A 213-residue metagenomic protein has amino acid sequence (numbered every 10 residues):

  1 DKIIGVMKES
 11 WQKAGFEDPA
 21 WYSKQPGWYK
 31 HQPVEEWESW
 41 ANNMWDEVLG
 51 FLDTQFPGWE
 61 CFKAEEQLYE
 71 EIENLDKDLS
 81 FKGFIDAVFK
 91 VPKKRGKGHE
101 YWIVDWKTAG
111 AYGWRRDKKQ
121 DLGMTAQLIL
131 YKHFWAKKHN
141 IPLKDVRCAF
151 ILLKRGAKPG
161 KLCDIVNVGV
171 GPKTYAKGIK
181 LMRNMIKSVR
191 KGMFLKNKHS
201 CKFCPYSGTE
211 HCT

Functional and structural regions predicted by a protein language model:
D1-E71: A non-catalytic, helix-rich entry segment at domain boundaries
K2, S39, N43, K82 (+5 more regions): Generic recognition of stable, solvent-exposed alpha-helical segments in well-folded globular domains
K30, G96, Q120, H133-T213: Metal-dependent nuclease catalytic regions and adjoining charged, substrate-binding loops involved in nucleic-acid end
E35, T54, E73-D76, R115-K119 (+2 more regions): Short helix-to-loop capping/linker segments positioned immediately adjacent to catalytic or ligand/cofactor-binding
W45, L49, L128-K132, A136 (+1 more regions): Generic solvent-exposed, charged/amphipathic alpha-helical segments that serve as macromolecular interface scaffolds
C61-K63, D86, F150, F203: Extracellular/lumenal ectodomain signal focusing on beta-strand-rich modules and carbohydrate-recognition contexts
F62, Y101, K144-C148: Residue-level recognition of the N-termini of beta-strands and the immediately preceding loop/turn
E66-I129, W135-A136: Non-catalytic protein-protein interaction segments used by genome-maintenance enzymes to assemble and couple activities
